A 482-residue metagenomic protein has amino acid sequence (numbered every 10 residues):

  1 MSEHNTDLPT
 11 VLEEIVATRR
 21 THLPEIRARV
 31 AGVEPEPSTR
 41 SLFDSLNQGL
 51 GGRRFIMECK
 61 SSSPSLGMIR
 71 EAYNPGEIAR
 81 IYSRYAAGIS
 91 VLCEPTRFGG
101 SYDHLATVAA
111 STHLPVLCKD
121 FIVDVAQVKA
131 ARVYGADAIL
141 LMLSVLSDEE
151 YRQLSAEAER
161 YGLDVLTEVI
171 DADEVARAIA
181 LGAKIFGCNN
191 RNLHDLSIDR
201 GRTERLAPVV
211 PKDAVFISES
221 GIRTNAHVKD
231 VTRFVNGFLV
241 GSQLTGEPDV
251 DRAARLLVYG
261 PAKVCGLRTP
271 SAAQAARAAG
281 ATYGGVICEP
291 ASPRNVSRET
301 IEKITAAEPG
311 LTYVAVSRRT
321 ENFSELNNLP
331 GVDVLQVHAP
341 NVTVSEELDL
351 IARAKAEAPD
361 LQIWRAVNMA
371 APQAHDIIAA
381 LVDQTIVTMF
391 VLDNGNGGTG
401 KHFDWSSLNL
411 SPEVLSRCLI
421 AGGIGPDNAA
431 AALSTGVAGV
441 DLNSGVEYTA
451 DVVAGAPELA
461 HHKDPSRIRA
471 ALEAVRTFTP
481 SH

Functional and structural regions predicted by a protein language model:
S2-A72: An N-cap/entry alpha-helix motif that binds or orients negatively charged groups
R54, S65-E159, L163-L166, A172-R177 (+2 more regions): N-terminal active-site wall of soluble small-molecule enzyme domains
F55-C59, I89-V91, V116-K119, I139-L141 (+12 more regions): Hydrophobic faces of well-ordered beta-strands that scaffold small-molecule active sites in alpha/beta enzyme cores
S61-A72, E77-G99, E174-P208, C288-S292 (+4 more regions): Glycine/Thr-rich beta-alpha phosphate-binding loop at enzyme active sites
Y73-R80, A109-H113, V128, R152 (+10 more regions): Extended, hydrophobic interaction surfaces within ordered domains
V123-G135, I170-L181, S218-V240, R268-A279 (+5 more regions): Catalytic cores of alpha/beta
V133-E150, G187-S197, F234-A254, A281-R294 (+3 more regions): Glycine-rich phosphate-binding active-site loops on the catalytic face of alpha/beta enzymes
R200-V210, T232, L244-K263, S297-E308 (+2 more regions): C-terminal helical cap(s) of enzyme catalytic domains, especially alpha/beta-barrels
